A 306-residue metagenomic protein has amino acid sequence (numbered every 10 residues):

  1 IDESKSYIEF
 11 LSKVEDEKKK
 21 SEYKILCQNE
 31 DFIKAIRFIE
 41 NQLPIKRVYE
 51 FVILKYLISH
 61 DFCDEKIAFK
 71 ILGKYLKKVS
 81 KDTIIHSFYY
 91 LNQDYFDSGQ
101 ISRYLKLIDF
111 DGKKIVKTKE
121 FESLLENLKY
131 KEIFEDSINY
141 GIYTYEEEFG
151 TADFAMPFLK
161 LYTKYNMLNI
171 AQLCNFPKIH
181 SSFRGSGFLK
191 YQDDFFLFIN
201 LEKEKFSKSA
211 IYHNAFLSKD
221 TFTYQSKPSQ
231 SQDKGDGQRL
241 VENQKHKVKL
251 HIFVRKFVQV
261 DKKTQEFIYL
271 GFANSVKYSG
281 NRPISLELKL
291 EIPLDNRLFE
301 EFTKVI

Functional and structural regions predicted by a protein language model:
I1-F110: Accessory helical-bundle/CTD segments and flexible terminal tails appended to RecA-like ATPase motors
E3, E9, E15-E17, E22 (+15 more regions): Glutamate identity and glutamate-enriched acidic tracts
S4-S6, F10-S12, S21, N29 (+16 more regions): Generic serine detector
S6, D16, N29, D64 (+8 more regions): Serine/threonine-rich low-complexity intrinsically disordered regions
E17-K20, K24-Q28, F32-L54, I58 (+1 more regions): Acidic, glycine-rich low-complexity segments with interspersed aromatic residues
K78, S87-F196, L201-K203: Charge-dense, extended regions
Q259-I306: Compact mixed alphabeta submodule
